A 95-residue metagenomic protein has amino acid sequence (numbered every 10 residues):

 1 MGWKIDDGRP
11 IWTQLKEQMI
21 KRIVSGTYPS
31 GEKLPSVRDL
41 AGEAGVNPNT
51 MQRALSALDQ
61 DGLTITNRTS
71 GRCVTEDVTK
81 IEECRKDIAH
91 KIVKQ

Functional and structural regions predicted by a protein language model:
M1-K33, D39, C84-D87, K91-Q95: Extreme N-terminal segment that seeds HTH/winged-HTH DNA-binding domains in transcriptional regulators
K21, G26, A57, I65-T66: Short, flexible coil/turn micro-motifs enriched in small/turn-prone residues
L34, L63-V74, V78: Short, Lys/Arg-rich nucleic-acid/phosphate-binding segment
L34-I65: N-terminal helix-turn-helix
